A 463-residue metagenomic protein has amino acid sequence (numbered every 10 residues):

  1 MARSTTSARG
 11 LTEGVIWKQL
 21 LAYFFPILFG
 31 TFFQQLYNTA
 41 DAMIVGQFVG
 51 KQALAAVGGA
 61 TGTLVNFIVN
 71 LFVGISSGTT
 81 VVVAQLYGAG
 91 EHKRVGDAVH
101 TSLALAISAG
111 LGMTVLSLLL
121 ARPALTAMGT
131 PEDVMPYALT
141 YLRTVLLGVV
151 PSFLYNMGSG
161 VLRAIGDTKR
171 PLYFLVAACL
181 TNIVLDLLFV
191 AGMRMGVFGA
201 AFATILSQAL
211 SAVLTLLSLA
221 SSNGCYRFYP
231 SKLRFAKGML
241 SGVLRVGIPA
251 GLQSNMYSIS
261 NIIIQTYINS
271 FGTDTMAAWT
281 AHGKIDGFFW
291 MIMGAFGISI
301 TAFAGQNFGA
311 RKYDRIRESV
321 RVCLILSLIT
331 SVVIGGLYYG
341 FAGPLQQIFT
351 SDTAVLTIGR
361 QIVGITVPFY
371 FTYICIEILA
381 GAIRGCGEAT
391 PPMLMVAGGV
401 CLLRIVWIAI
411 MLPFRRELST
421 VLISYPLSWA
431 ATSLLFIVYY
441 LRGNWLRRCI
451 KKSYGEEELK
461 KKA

Functional and structural regions predicted by a protein language model:
M1-F24, V83-G148, G192-I248, A304-F369 (+1 more regions): Short alpha-helical transmembrane segments in multi-pass integral membrane proteins
E13, W17-L36, A40, L64-L71 (+8 more regions): Residue-level signal for short hydrophobic patches within transmembrane helices of multi-pass membrane transporters
A22-D41, T144, Y155, A178 (+5 more regions): Transmembrane helical elements of multi-pass membrane transporters/channels
I27, T31, M43, V81 (+15 more regions): Transmembrane alpha-helix boundary and packing residues in multipass membrane permease domains and related
F32, L36-A55, L125-E132, L188-M195 (+5 more regions): Helix-terminus/linker motif at the lipid-water interface of multi-pass membrane proteins
V49-T63, A138, L142, A201 (+3 more regions): Small-residue hotspots at the loop-to-helix junctions and early N-terminal turns of transmembrane alpha-helices
L54-V115, S152-P171, A278-F341, Y373-V396: Small-residue-rich hydrophobic transmembrane alpha-helices
S76, T144-R163, P171-C179, A200-T215 (+4 more regions): Short runs within selected transmembrane alpha-helices of multi-pass transporters and secretion channels
